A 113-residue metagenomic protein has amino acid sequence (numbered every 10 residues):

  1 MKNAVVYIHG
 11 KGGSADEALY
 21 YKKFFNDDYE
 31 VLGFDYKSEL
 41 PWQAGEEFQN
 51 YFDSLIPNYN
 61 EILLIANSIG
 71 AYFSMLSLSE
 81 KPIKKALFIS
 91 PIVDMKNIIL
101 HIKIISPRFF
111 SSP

Functional and structural regions predicted by a protein language model:
M1-E39: Short, surface-exposed "cap/lid" segments of acyl-processing enzymes
K2-N3, Y59-I62, K84: Short coil/turn segments at beta-strand junctions that form active-site/ligand-binding loops
K11-G12, I69, V93: Short, glycine/serine-rich, charged loops/turns that create anion-binding and catalytic segments at active sites
D16-A18, F73-L76, N97-I98: Short glycine-/acidic-enriched loop or helix-start segments at secondary-structure transitions that form or flank
E17, S38-P57: Alpha/beta-hydrolase active-site loop
I65-S74: Gly/Ala-rich beta-loop-alpha elbow adjacent to hydrolase catalytic centers
S77-K81: Aromatic pocket-lining residues of Rossmann-like dinucleotide-binding sites
I83-P113: The alpha/beta-hydrolase serine catalytic core
